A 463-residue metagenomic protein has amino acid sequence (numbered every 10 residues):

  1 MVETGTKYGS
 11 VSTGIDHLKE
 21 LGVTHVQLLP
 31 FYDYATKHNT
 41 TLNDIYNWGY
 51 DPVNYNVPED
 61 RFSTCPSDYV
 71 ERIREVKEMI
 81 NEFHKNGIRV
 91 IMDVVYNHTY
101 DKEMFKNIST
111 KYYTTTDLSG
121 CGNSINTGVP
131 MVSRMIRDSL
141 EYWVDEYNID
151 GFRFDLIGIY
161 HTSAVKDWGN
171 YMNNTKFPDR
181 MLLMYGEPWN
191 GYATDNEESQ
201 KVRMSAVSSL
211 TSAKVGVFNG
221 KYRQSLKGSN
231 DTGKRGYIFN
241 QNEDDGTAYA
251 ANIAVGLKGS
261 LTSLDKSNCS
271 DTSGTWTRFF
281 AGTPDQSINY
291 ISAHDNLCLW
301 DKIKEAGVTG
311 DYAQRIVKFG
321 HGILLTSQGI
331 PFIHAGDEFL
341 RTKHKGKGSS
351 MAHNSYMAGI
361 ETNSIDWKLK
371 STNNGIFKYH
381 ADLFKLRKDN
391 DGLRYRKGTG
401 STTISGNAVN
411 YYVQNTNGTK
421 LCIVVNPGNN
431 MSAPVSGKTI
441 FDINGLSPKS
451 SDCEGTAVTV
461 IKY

Functional and structural regions predicted by a protein language model:
M1, Q314, L325, I330-I333 (+2 more regions): Carbohydrate-interacting/catalytic domains
M1-N148, R153-L183, T194-D195: Substrate-binding/active-site clefts of carbohydrate-active enzymes
K7, Y69-R72, V129-I136, I157-H161 (+5 more regions): Aromatic-acidic/polar surface patches that form glycan- and anion
I15-E20, I80, L140-V144, G169 (+5 more regions): Non-transmembrane alpha-helical segments in soluble domains of secreted/periplasmic/extracellular proteins
E20-H25, P52, I149-G151, M181 (+9 more regions): Extracellular structured ligand-interaction cores
R134, D138, D301, K318 (+3 more regions): Feature representing long, continuous alpha-helical segments
N148-G151, L299-K304, Y356-I365: Short acidic (Asp/Glu) and glycine-rich catalytic loops that position anionic groups and cofactors
G169-Y171, R180-A335, F339-L340, D391 (+5 more regions): Conserved alpha/beta catalytic core and glycan-binding cleft of carbohydrate-active enzymes
